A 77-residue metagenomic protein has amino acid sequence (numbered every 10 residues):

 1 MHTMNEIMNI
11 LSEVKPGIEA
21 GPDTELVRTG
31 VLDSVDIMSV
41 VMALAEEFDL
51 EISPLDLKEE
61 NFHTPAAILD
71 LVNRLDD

Functional and structural regions predicted by a protein language model:
M1-E19, D70-D77: Thiotemplate assembly-line natural product biosynthesis machinery
S12-V31, F48-K58: Phosphopantetheine carrier-protein modules
S34: Conserved G/P- and acidic residue-centered "switch" motifs that form tight phosphate/ATP-binding loops in soluble
M38: Conserved catalytic core of two-component sensor histidine kinases
V41: Aromatic/hydrophobic pocket-lining residues that form π-stacking "cages" and hydrophobic walls in ligand
S53-D76: C-terminal structural segments of small proteins and small subunits
